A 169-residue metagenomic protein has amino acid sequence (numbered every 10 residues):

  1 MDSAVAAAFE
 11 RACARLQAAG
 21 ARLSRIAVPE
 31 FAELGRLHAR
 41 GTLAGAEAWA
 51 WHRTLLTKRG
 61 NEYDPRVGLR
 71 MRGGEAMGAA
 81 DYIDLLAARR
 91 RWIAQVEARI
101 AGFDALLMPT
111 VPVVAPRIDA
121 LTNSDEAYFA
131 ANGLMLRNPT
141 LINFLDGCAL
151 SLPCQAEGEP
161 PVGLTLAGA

Functional and structural regions predicted by a protein language model:
M1-H38, E75-A76: Gly/Ser-rich, acidic/histidine-flanked active-site/gating loops
A6, G41, G45, L86-I93: Amphipathic, non-transmembrane alpha-helical scaffold segments
A6-E10, W49, M135: Amphipathic alpha-helical segments in well-structured domains
R15, A19, W51, Q95 (+1 more regions): Short alpha-helical functional segments enriched in proximate histidine and acidic residues
G35-W51: Charged, often glycine-rich, active-site loop that binds/positions anionic groups
T54, M77-A169: Glycine-rich, small-residue loops and helix-cap segments that act as flexible hinges at active-site edges
T57-D64: Proline-centered turn/helix-capping motifs that create local helix->coil transitions or kinks
P65-E75: Structural motif of enzymes handling amino- and sulfur-group chemistry
